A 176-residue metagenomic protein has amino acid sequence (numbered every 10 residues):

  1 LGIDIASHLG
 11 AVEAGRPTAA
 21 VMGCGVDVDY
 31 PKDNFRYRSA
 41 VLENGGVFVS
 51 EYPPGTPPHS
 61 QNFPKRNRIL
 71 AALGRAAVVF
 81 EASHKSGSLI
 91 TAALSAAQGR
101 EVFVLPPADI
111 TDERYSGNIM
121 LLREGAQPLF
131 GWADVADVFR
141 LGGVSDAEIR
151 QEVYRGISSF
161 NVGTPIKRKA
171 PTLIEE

Functional and structural regions predicted by a protein language model:
L1-E176: Glycine-biased, small-residue-rich flexible motifs in mid-sequence functional cores and linkers
